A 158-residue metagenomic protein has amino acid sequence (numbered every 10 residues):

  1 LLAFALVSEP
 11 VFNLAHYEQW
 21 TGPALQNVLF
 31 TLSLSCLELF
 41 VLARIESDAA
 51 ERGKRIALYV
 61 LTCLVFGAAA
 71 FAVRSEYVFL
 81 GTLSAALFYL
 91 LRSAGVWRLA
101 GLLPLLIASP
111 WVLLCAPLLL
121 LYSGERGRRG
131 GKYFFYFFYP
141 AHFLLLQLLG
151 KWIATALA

Functional and structural regions predicted by a protein language model:
L1-A158: Alpha-helical transmembrane segments and their immediate juxtamembrane cytosolic regions
